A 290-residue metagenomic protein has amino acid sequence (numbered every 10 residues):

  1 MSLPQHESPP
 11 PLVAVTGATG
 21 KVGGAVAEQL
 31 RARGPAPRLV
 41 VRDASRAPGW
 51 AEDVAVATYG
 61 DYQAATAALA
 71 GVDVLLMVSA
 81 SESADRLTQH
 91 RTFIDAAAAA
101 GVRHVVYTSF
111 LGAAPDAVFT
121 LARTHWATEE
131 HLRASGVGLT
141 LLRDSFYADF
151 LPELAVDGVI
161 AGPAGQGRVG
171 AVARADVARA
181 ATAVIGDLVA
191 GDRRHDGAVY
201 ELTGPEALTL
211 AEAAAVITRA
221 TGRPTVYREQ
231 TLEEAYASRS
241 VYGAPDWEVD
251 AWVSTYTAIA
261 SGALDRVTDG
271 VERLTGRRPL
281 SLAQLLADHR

Functional and structural regions predicted by a protein language model:
S2-A47, G60-Q63, A70-V72, S81-R91 (+6 more regions): Oxidoreductase cofactor-interface core, primarily capturing Rossmann-like NAD(P)-dependent enzymes
A51-D61: Rossmann-fold cofactor-recognition segment
V56-A57, T92, G276: Hydrophobic transmembrane signal anchors and adjacent membrane-proximal interface regions, especially in viral
H195, E233-R290: A hydrophobic C-terminal alpha-helical subdomain
